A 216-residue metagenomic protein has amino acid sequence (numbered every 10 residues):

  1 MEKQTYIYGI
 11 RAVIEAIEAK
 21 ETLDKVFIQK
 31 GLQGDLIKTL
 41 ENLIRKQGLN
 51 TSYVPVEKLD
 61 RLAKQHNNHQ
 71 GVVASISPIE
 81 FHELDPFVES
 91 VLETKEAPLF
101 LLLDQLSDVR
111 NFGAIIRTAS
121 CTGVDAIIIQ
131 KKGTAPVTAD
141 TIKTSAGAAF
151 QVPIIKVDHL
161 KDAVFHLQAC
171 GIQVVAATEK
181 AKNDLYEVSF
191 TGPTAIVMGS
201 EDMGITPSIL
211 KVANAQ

Functional and structural regions predicted by a protein language model:
M1-E89: N-terminal positively charged helical leader segments and presequences
I10, K30, K131, T178-A181 (+1 more regions): Short secondary-structure boundary segments
E15-E21, E89-N183: RNA substrate-binding interface of SAM-dependent RNA methyltransferases
Q47, S145, V212-A213: Short, structured coil segments at secondary-structure junctions
L62-S77, S145-Q151, I155, S189-G199: Short basic, glycine-rich beta-strand/loop surfaces that mediate nucleic-acid
V175-Q216: Active-site/ligand-binding-proximal alpha/beta "capping" segment
